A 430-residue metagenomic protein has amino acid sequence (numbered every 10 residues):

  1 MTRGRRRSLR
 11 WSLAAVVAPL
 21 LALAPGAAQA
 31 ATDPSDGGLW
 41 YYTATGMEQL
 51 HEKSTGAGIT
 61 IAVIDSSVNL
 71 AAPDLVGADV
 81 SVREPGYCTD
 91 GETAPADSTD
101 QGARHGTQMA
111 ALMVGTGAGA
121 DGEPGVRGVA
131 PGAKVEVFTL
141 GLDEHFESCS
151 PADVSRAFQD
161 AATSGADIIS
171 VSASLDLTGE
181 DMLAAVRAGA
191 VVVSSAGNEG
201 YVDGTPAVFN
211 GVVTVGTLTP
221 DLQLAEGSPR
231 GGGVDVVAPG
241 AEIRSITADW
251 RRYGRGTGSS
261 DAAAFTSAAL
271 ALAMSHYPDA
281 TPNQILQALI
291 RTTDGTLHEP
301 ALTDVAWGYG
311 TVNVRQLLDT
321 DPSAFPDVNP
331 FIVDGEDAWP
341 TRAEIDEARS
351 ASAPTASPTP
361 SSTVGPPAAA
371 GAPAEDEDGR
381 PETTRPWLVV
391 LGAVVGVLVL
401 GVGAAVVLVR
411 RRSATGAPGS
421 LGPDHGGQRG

Functional and structural regions predicted by a protein language model:
M1-V16, P381-G396, V406-R411: N-terminal export and membrane-targeting signals
L20-Q29: C-terminal segment of classical bacterial N-terminal signal peptides
P34-G132, T163: Active-site core segment of subtilase-fold serine proteases
D121-D143, A280-T293: Short helix-loop-beta-strand segments that form the rim/entrance of peptidase-like active sites
L140-F209, R252-G256, D261: Substrate-binding/access-modulating region of protease and related hydrolase catalytic domains
G204-S275: Extracellular S/T/G-rich loop segment that most often corresponds to the catalytic His/Ser-adjacent loop
Y277-L388, G422-Q428: C-terminal subdomain of the subtilisin-like protease fold in secreted/lumenal serine endopeptidases
V389-G430: C-terminal membrane-anchoring or membrane-association module
